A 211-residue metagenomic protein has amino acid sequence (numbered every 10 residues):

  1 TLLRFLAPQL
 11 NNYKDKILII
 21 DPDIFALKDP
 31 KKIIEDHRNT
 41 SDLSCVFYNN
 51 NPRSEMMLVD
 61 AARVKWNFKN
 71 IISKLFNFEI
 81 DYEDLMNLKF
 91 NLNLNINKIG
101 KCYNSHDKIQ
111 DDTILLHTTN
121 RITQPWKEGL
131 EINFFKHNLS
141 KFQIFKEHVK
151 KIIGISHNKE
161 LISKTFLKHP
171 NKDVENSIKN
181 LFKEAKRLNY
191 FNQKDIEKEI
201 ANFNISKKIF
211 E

Functional and structural regions predicted by a protein language model:
L3-N49, M57-V64: GT-A fold catalytic core of metal-dependent nucleotide-sugar glycosyltransferases, centered on the diacidic
N51-P52, D111: Short, solvent-exposed loop/turn segments at the edges of secondary structure
P52-S54, L94: Short edge beta-strand segments in beta-sheet-rich domains
S54-M56, I114: Small-molecule pocket liners
M56-M57, M86: Detector for methionine-enriched segments
K65-E211: A glycosyltransferase accessory/donor-loop signature
